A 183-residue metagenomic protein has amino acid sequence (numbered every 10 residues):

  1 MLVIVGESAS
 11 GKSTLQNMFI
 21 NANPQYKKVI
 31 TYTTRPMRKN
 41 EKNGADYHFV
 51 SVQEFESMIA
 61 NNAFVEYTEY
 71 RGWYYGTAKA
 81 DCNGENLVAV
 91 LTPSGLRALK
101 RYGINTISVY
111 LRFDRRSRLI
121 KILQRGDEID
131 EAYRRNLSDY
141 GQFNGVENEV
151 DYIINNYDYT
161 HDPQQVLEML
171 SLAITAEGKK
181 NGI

Functional and structural regions predicted by a protein language model:
I4: Hydrophobic anchor at the beta1->P-loop junction of P-loop NTPases
E7: P-loop (Walker A) phosphate-binding loop of NTP-binding proteins
K12-S13: Walker A/P-loop
N21-V29: Post-Walker A helix-loop "phosphate-sensing" segment adjacent to the P-loop in P-loop NTPases
T33-L87: ATP-dependent small-molecule kinase phosphotransfer cores that center on conserved nucleotide phosphate-binding segments
V88-T92, R101-L123: Conserved phosphate-donor/acceptor-positioning beta-strand/loop module used by diverse small-molecule
D127-I183: Small-molecule kinase domains that catalyze NTP-dependent phosphoryl transfer to phosphate-bearing small molecules
